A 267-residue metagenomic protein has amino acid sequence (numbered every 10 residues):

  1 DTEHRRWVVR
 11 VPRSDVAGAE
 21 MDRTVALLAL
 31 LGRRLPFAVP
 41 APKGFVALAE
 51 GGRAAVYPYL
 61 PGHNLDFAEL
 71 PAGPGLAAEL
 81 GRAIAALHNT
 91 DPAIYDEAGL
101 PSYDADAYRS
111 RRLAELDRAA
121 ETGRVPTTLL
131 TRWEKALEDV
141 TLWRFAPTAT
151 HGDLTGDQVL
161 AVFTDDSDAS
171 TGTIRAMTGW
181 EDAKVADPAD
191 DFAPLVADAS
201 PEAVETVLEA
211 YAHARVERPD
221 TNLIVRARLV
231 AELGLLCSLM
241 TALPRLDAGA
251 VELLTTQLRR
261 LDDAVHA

Functional and structural regions predicted by a protein language model:
D1-L100: ATP-binding pocket architecture of kinase catalytic cores
D1-T2, V9, L137-D190: Active-site acidic catalytic loop and adjacent metal/ATP-binding pocket of ATP-dependent phosphoryl transfer enzymes
A38, P92-G152, V162: An alpha-helical support segment within catalytic cores of ATP-dependent transferases
A54-Y59, L154, E232-L239: Hydrophobic alpha-helical membrane segments, chiefly transmembrane helices and signal peptide h-regions, characterized
L76-E79, V125-W133, G249-L261: Extended, well-ordered alpha-helical scaffold segments
T127-L129, R215-I224: Short, surface-exposed acidic
P188-R218, L229-D247: Active-site activation/catalytic loop segments of kinase-like enzymes and analogous catalytic loops in related
C237-A267: ATP/Mg2+ or Mg2+-diphosphate-binding catalytic cores that bind nucleotide phosphates or diphosphates via glycine-rich
